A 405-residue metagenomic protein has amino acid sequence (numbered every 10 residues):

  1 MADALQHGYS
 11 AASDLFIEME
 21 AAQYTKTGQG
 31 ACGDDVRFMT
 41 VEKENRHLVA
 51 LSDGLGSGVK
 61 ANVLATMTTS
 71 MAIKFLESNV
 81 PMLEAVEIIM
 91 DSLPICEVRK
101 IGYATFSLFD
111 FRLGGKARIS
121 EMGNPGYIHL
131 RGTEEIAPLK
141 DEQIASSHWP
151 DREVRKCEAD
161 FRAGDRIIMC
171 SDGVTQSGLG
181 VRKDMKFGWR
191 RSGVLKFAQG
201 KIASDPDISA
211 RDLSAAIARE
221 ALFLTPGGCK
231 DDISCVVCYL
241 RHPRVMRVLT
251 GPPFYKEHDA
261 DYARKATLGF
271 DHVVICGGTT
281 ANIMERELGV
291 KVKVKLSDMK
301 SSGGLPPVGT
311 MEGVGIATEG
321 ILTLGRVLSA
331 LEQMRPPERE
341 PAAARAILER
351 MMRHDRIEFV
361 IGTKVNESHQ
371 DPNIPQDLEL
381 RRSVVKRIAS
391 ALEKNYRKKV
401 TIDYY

Functional and structural regions predicted by a protein language model:
M1-L15: Flexible ATP-lid and adjacent glycine-rich G1/G2 motifs of the Bergerat
S13, V41-N45, F111-K116, G123-N124 (+4 more regions): Short acidic-glycine loop/turn motifs at beta-strand connectors
G30-E44, P138-G180: Acidic loop->beta-strand submotif enriched in PP2C/PPM serine/threonine phosphatases
C32, V63-T133, V154, I208-C238: Catalytic core of PPM/PP2C metal-dependent serine/threonine phosphatase domains
D35-M90, I168, L179-L195: Primarily the active-site beta-strand->alpha-helix module of PP2C/PPM metal-dependent phosphatases, and frequently
N45-S57, E121, D160-K183, C238 (+3 more regions): Conserved beta-strand-loop-short alpha-helix elements that form and flank the Mn2+/Mg2+-coordinating active site
Q176-R264, G269-D271, V290-Y405: C-terminal catalytic subdomain
T280-V290: Short active-site loop/helix that positions an aromatic residue
